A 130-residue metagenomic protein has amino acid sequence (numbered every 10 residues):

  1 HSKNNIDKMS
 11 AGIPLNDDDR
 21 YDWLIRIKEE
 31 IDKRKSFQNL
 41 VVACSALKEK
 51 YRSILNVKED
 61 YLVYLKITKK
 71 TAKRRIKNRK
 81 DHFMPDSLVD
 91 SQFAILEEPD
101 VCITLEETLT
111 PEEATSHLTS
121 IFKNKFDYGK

Functional and structural regions predicted by a protein language model:
H1, A46-K48, T68-A72: Conserved nucleotide-binding/hydrolysis micro-motifs of P-loop NTPases
H1-R26: Conserved substrate/cofactor phosphate-moiety recognition/catalytic segment in nucleotide-dependent phosphotransferases
I31, K35, F122-D127: Short, hydrophobic alpha-helical segments
S36-V41: Loop/turn-to-beta-strand initiation segments
A43-C44, Y64-L65, E106-E107: Small/polar loops that bind or transfer phosphate-bearing groups
Y51-S53, R74, A114-T115: Short glycine-/acidic-enriched loop or helix-start segments at secondary-structure transitions that form or flank
L55-I76: Conserved phosphate-donor/acceptor-positioning beta-strand/loop module used by diverse small-molecule
N78-I121, F126: Small-molecule kinase domains that catalyze NTP-dependent phosphoryl transfer to phosphate-bearing small molecules
